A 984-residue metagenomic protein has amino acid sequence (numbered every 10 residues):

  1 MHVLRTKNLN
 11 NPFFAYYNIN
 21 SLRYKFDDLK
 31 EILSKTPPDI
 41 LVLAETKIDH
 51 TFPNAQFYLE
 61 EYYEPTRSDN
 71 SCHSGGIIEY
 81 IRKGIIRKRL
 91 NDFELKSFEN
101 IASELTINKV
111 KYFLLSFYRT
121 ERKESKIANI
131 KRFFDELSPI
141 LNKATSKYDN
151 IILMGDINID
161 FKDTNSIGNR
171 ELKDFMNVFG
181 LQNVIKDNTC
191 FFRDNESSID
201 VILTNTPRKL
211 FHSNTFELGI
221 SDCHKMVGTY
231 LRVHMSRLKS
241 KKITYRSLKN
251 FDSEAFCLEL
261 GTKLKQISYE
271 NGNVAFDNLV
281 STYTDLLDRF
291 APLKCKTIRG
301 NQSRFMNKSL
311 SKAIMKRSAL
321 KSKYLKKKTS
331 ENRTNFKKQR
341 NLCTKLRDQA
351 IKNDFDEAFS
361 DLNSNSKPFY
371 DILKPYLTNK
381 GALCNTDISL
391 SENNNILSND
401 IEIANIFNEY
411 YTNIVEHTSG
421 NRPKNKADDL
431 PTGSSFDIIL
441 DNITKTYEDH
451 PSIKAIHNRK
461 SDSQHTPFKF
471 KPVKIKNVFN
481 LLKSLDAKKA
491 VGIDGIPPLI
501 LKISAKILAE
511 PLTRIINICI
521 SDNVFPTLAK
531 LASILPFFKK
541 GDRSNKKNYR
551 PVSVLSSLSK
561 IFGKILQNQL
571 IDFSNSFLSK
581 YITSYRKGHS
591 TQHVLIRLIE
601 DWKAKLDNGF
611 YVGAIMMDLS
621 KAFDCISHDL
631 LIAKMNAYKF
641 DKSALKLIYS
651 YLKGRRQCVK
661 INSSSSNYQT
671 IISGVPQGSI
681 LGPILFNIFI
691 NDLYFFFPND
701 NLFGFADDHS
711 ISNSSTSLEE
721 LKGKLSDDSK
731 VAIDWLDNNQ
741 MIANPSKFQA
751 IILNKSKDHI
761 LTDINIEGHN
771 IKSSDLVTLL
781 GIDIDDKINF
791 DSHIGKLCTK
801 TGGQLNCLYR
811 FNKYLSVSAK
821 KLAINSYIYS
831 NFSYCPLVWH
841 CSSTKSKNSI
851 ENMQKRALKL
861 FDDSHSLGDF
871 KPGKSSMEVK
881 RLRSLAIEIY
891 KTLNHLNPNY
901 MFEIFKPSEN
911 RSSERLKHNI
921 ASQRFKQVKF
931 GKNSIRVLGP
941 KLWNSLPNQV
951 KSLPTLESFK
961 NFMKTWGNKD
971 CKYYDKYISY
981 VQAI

Functional and structural regions predicted by a protein language model:
M1-K147, D163, L172-L181, S504 (+1 more regions): Short phosphate/oxyanion-binding micro-motifs
E64-E79, F161-G168, F179-T206, K265-Y269 (+1 more regions): Active site of divalent-metal-dependent phosphoester/diester hydrolases
Y112-F117, K126-I127, N150-T164, H234-D400 (+5 more regions): Arg/Lys-enriched, amphipathic patches
I152-M154, A487-I496, I534, N545-V554 (+1 more regions): Conserved catalytic palm subdomain of right-hand nucleotidyl-transferase polymerases, strongest for RNA-directed enzymes
N188-K209, N214, D727, I742-L776: Short, conserved micro-motifs composed of acidic
Y230, H234-S236, E259, V274 (+10 more regions): Surface-exposed loop/turn segments and immediately adjacent short secondary-structure elements within folded domains
F251-T284, I771-V838: Basic, alpha-helical interaction scaffolds
K580, L619-A706, S715: Conserved polymerase palm-domain catalytic core
